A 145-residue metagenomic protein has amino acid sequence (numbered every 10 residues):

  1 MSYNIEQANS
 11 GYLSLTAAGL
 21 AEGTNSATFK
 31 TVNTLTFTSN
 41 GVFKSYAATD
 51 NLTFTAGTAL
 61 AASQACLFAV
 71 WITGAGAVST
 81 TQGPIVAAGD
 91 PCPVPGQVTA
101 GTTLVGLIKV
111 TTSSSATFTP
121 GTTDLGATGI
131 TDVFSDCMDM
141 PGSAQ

Functional and structural regions predicted by a protein language model:
M1-Q145: Beta-strand-rich solenoidal segments
